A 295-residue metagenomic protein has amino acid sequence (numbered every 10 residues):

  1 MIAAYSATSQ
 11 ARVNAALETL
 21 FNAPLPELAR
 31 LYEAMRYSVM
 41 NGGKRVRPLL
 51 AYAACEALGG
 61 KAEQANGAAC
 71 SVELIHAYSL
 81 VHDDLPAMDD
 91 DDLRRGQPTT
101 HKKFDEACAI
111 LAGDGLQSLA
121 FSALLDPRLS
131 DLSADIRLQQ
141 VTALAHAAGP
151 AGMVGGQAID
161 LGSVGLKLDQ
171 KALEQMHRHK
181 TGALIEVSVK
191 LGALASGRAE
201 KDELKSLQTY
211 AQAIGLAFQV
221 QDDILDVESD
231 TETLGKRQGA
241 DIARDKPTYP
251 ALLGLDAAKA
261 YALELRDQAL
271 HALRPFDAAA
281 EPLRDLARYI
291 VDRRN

Functional and structural regions predicted by a protein language model:
M1-N22: N-terminal amphipathic/basic leader segments beginning at the initiator methionine
F21, L25-A272, E281-V291: Mg2+-dependent prenyl diphosphate-binding active-site environment of isoprenoid biosynthetic enzymes
